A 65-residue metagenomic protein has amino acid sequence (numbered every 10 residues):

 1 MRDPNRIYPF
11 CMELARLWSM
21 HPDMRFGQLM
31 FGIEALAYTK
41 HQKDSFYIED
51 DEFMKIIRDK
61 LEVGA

Functional and structural regions predicted by a protein language model:
M1-F26: N-terminal acidic leader/helix
A15, E34-T39: Amphipathic alpha-helical core segments of compact helical bundles
L17, G32, I56-K60: Residues that form generic nucleotide/phosphate-binding pockets
M24-L36: A short, structured beta-strand/loop element
T39-A65: Short, charged early-sequence alpha-helical segments and their helix-coil boundaries
